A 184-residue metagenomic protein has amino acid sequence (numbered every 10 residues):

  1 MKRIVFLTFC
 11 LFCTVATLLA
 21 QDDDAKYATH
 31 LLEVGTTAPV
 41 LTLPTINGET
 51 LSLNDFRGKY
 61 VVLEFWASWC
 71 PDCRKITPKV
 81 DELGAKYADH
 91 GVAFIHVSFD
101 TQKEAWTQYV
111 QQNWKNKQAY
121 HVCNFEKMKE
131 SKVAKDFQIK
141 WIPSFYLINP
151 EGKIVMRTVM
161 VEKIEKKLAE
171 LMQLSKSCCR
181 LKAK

Functional and structural regions predicted by a protein language model:
M1-D24: Bacterial Sec-dependent N-terminal signal peptides
L18-V40, N54, E104, Q108-Q111 (+2 more regions): N-proximal helix/coil linker or "cap" segments that precede and/or mark the start of modular domains
T42-V61: A short beta-strand-turn-helix
R57-G58, F65-E82: Conserved redox-active cysteine motifs that mediate thiol-disulfide chemistry, especially di-cysteine Cys-X(1-2)-Cys
R57-K59, D89, N116, I139: Active-site acidic short loop of glycosyltransferases
K75-W114, M128-A134: Structural microenvironment flanking redox-active thiols in thiol-disulfide oxidoreductases
T107-I142, Y146-P150: Short, internal strand/loop/helix patches that form the active-site neighborhood or redox-interaction surface
S144-K184: Thiol-/selenol-based redox modules, centered on thioredoxin-like and closely related oxidoreductase domains
